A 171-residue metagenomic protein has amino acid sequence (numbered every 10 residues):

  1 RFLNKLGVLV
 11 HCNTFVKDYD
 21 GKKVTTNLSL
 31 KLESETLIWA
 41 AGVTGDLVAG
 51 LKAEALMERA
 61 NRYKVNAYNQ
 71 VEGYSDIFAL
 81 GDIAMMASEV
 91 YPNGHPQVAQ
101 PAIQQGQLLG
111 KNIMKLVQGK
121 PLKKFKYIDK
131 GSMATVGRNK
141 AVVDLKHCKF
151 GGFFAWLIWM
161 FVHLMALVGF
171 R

Functional and structural regions predicted by a protein language model:
R1-T14: Rossmann-like dinucleotide-binding cores of NAD(P)H-dependent redox enzymes
L3, I38, M133: Residue-level signature of catalytic and energy-coupling elements of molecular machines, predominantly ATP/GTP-dependent
V10, I77-A79, M133: Conserved beta-strand scaffold positions in the cores of enzyme catalytic domains, especially in NTP/NDP-utilizing
C12-K23: A conserved short coil-to-beta-strand element within the FAD-binding core of flavoproteins
K22-K23, K31-Q104: FAD-site-proximal beta/loop scaffold in flavoenzymes
T26-K31, C148: Secondary-structure transition/turn motif
Q105-R171: C-terminal, flexible cofactor-proximal segment of oxidoreductases
